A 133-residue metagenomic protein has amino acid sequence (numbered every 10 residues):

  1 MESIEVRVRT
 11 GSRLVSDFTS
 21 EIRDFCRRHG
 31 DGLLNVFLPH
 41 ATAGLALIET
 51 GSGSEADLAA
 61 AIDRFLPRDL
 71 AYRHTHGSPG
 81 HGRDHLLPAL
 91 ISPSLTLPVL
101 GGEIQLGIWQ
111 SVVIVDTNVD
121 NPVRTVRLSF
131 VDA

Functional and structural regions predicted by a protein language model:
M1-A133: Active-site histidine-anchored catalytic micro-motif
